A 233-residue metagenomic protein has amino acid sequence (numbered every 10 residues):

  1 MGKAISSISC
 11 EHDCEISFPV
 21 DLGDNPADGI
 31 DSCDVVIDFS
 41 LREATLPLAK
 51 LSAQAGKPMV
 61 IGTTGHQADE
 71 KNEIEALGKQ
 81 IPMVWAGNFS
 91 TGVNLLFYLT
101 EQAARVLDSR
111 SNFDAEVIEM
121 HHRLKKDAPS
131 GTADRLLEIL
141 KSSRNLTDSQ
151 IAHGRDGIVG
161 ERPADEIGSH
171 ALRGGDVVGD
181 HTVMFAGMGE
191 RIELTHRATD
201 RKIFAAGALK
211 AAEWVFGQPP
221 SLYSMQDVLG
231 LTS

Functional and structural regions predicted by a protein language model:
G2-I30, S111-S233: C-terminal substrate-binding/catalytic lobe of Rossmann-fold NAD(P)-dependent oxidoreductases
L22-N25, T64-Q67, F89: Short, acidic/turn-prone active-site loops that include or flank metal/cofactor- and phosphate-binding residues
G29-I37, A53-M59: Short acidic/histidine-rich motifs immediately flanking catalytic phosphotransfer sites in two-component signaling
D34-F39, I167-S169: Short, well-ordered secondary-structure micro-motifs within conserved domains or adaptor modules
F39, G62-T63, G187: Short, well-ordered coil/turn residues at beta-beta hairpins and beta-strand->alpha-helix junctions within
E43-A55, G62-W85, N94-R105: Rossmann-fold NAD(P)-binding glycine/threonine-rich loop
G78-A86, G187-L194: Glycine/charged-rich beta-loop-alpha catalytic/anionic-binding loops adjacent to active sites
Q102-D114: A charged, well-structured terminal subsegment
